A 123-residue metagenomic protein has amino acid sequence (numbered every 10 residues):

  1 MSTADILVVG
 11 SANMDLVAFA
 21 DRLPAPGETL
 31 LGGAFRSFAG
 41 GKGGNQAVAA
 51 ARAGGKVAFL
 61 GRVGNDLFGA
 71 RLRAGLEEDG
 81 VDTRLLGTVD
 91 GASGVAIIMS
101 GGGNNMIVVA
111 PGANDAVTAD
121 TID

Functional and structural regions predicted by a protein language model:
M1-L60, L67-R71, E77: Glycine-rich phosphate/adenosyl-contacting loop at the front of the ribokinase-like
D5-L7, T29, V57-A58, T83-R84 (+2 more regions): Structural motif
F35, G94-V95: Short loop/turn microsegments at loop-to-beta-strand junctions
G44, T83-R84, G94, A119-D123: A generic local structural motif
A70-R73, A96-I98: Short secondary-structure transition/capping segments
G75-D90: A glycine-rich helix N-cap at a beta->alpha junction
T88-V89, I98-D123: Conserved phosphate-binding/catalytic loop of the ribokinase/pfkB sugar-kinase fold
